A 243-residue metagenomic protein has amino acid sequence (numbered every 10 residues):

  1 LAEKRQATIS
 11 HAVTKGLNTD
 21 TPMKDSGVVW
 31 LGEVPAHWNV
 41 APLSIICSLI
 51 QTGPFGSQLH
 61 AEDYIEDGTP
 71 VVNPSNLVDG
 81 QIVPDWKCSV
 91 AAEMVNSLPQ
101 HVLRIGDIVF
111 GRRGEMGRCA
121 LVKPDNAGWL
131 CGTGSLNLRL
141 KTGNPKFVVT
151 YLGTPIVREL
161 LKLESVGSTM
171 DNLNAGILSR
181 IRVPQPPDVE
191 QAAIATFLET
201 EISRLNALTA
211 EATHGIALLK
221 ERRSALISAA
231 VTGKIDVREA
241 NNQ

Functional and structural regions predicted by a protein language model:
L1-T19, P184-Q243: Amphipathic alpha-helical coiled-coil/heptad-repeat segments
Q6, T14, P74, G132 (+4 more regions): ATP/adenylate-binding site constellation spanning eukaryotic-like Ser/Thr protein kinases, ABC-transporter
N18-P22, T169-N174, I216-A217: Short helix-capping and inter-helix turn/linker motifs at the boundaries of alpha-helical repeat units
P22-S26, S57-D63, E164-S165: Short coil/turn segments at secondary-structure boundaries
D25, E66, R112-E115, G128-L136 (+2 more regions): A short glycine-rich beta-alpha junction/loop motif
S26-F55, R180, P184, D188 (+3 more regions): Non-catalytic DNA-recognition/assembly elements of restriction-modification systems
S44-A61, S75-I105: Sequence-specific dsDNA recognition surfaces
N73-P74, E93-V157, N174: A short beta-sheet element
